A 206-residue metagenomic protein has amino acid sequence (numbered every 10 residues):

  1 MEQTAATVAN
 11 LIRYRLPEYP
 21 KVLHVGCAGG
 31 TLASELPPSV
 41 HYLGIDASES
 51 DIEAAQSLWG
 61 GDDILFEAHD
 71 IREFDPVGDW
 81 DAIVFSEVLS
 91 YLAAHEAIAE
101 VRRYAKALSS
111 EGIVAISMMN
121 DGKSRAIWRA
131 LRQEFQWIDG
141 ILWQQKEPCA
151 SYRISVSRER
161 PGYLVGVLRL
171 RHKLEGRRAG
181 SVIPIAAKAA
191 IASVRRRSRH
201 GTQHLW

Functional and structural regions predicted by a protein language model:
M1-H24, A28-G78, L92-A99, R103 (+1 more regions): Class I (Rossmann-like) S-adenosyl-L-methionine-dependent methyltransferase catalytic domain, capturing the SAM-binding
V84: A conserved beta-strand element that flanks and buttresses the S-adenosyl-L-methionine
V88: Hydrophobic adenine-recognition pocket in adenosine-nucleotide-binding enzymes
K106-L108: Conserved helix-to-beta-strand junction in the class I
